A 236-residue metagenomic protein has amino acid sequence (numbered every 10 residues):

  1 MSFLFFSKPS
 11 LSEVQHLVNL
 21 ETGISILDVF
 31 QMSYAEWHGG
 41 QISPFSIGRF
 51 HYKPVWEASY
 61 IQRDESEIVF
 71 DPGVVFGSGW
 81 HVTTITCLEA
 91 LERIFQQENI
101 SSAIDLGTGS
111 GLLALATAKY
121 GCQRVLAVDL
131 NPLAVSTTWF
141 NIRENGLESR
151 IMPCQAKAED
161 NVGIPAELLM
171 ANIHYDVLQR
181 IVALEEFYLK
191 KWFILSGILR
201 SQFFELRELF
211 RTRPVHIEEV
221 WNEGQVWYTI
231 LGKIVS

Functional and structural regions predicted by a protein language model:
M1-I61: N-terminal auxiliary segments of SAM/dcSAM-dependent transferases
S2, S66, V226-I230: Short beta-strand micro-motifs in enzyme catalytic cores
I24-L27, V125, V215-E218: Hydrophobic anchor at the start of a short beta-strand that flanks the dinucleotide cofactor-binding loop
I24-S25, G48, D64, Q123 (+1 more regions): A short helix-to-beta-strand connector/capping loop
W37-Q97: SAM-dependent Rossmann-like transferase core, predominantly class I methyltransferases with a strong bias toward
S78-A158: Conserved SAM/SAH cofactor-binding pocket of Class I
L130-I234: S-adenosylmethionine
